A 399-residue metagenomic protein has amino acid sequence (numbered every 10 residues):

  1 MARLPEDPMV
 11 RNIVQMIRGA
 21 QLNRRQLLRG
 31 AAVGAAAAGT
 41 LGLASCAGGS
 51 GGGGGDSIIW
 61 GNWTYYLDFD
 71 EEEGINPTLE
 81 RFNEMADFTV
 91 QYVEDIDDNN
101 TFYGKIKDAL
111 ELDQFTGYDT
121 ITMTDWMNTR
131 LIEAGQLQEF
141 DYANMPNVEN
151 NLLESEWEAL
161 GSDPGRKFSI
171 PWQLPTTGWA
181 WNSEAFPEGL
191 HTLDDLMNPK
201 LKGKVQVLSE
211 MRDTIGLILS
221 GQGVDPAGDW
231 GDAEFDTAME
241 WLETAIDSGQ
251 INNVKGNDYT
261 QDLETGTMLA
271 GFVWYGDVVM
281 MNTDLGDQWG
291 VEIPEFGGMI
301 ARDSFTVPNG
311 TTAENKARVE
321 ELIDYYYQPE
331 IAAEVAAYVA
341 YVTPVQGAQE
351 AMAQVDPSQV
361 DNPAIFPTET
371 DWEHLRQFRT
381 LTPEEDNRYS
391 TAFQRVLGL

Functional and structural regions predicted by a protein language model:
M1-L22, A35-L41: N-terminal secretory signal peptides
I13, T368-L399: Conserved C-terminal helix/tail region of periplasmic/extracytoplasmic solute-binding proteins
A20-R29, A37-G54: N-terminal twin-arginine translocation
G54-D125: Early extracytoplasmic/lumenal segment of secretory-pathway proteins
Q114-M123, Q138-G178, K204: A structural signal for short loop-to-beta-strand junctions that line the ligand-binding cleft of periplasmic/secreted
M127-T129, Q206-E210, T214, I218 (+1 more regions): Ligand-binding pocket segment of bilobal, Venus flytrap-like solute-binding proteins
G178-A185, S220-G223, A301-K316, E334-Y338: A bilobed periplasmic-binding-protein/Venus flytrap-type ligand-binding module shared by bacterial periplasmic
P308-E373: Mature extracytoplasmic/periplasmic domains
